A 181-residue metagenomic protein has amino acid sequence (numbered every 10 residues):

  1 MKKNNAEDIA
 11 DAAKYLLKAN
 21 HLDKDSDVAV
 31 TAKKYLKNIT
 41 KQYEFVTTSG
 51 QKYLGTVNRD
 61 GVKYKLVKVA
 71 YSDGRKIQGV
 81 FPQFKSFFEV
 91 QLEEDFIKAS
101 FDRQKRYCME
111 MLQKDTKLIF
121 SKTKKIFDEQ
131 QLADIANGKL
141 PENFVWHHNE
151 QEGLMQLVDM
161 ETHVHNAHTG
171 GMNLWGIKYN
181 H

Functional and structural regions predicted by a protein language model:
K2-V145, E150-H181: Nuclease and nuclease-like effector domains acting on nucleic acids or nucleotide cofactors
